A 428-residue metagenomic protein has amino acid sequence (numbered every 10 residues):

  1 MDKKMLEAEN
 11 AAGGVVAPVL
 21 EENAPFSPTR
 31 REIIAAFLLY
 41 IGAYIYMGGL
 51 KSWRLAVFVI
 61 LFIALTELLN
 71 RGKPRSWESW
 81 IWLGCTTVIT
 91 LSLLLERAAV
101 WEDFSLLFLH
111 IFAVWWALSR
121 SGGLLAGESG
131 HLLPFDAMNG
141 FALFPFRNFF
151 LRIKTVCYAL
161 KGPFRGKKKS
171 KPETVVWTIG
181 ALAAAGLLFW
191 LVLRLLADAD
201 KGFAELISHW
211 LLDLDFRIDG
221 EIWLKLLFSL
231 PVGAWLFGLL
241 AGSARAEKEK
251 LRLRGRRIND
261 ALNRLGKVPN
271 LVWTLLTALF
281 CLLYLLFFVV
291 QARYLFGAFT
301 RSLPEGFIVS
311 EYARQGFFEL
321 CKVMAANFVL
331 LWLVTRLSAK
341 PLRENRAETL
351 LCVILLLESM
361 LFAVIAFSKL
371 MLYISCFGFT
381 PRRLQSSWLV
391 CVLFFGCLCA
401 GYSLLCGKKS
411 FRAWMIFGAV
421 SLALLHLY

Functional and structural regions predicted by a protein language model:
D2-L69: N-terminal signal-anchor module of multipass membrane proteins
A11-I33, N70-E78, L124-E128, T155-V176 (+7 more regions): Juxtamembrane membrane-water interface segments of multi-pass membrane proteins, especially cytoplasmic-side
E32-M47, T87-L94, Q291, A366-L370: Membrane-embedded alpha-helical segments in integral membrane proteins
I45-W53, V57-E205, L224-E249: Transmembrane-helix bundle segments that line or gate the permeation/cavity pathway in multi-pass membrane proteins
L61-T66, W80-S92, A181-L191, C281 (+4 more regions): Hydrophobic membrane-spanning alpha-helices of multi-pass integral membrane proteins
G130-F146, R252-R257, W414-L425: Short, highly charged, low-complexity non-transmembrane loops/tails of multi-pass membrane proteins
G140-T155, V176-D198, F228-A234, V272-R293 (+3 more regions): Alpha-helical transmembrane segments of multi-pass integral membrane proteins
L211-L227, E305-K322, F379-C391: Short aromatic-rich membrane-water interface segments that cap or initiate transmembrane helices in multi-pass membrane
